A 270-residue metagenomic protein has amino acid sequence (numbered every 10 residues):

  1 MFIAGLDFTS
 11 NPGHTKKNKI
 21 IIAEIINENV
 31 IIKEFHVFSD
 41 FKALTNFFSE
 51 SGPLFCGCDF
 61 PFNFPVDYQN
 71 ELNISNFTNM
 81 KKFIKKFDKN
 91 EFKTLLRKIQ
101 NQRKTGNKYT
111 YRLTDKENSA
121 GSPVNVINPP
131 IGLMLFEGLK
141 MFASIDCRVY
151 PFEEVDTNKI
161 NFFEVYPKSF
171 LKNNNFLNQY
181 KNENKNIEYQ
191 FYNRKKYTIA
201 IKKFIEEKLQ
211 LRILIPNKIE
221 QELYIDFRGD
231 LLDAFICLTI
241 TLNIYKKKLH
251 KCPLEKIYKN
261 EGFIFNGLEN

Functional and structural regions predicted by a protein language model:
M1-A4, F8-N270: RNase H-like (RuvC/DEDD) metal-dependent nuclease/polynucleotide-processing core
